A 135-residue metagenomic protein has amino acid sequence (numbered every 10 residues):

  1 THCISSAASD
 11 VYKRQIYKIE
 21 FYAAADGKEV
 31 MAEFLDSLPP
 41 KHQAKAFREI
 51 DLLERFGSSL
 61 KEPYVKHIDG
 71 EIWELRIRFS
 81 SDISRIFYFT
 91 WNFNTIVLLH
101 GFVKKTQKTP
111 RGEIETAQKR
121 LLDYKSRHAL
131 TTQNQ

Functional and structural regions predicted by a protein language model:
T1-Y12: Single conserved hydrophobic/aromatic residue that forms the stacking wall/gate of nucleotide- or nucleobase-binding
I4, H42-K45, T109, E113: Generic hydrophobic secondary-structure packing signal
K13-F21: Conserved N-terminal entry element of GNAT/NAT acetyltransferase domains
F21-A23, L98: Structural signal for conserved beta-strand scaffold positions within catalytic alpha/beta enzyme cores
A24-H67: N-terminal first-folded block
S58-Q107: Basic/aromatic recognition patch in beta-strand/loop cores that engages polyanionic ligands
K104-Q135: Well-ordered alpha/beta subsegment
